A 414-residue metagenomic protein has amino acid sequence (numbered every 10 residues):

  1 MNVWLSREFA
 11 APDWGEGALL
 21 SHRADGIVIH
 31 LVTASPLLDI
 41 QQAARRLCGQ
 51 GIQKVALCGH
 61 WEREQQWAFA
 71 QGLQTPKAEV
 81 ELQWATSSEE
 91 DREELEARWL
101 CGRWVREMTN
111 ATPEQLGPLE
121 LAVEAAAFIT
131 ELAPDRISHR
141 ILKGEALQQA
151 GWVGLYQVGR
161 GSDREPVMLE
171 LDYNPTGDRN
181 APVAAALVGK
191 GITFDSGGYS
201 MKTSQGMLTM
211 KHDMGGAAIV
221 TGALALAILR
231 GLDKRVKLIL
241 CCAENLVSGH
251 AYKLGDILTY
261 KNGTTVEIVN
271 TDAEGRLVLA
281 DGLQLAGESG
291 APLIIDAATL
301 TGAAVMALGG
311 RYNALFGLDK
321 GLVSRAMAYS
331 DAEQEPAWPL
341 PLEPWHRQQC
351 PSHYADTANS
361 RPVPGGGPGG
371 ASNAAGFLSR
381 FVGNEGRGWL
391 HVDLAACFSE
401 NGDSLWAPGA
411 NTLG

Functional and structural regions predicted by a protein language model:
M1-G17, S21-R23, E124-P134, S138-G414: A generic structural signal for tightly packed, nonpolar segments enriched in small/aliphatic residues
M1-R179: Glycine-/small-residue-enriched capping loops at alpha/beta junctions
